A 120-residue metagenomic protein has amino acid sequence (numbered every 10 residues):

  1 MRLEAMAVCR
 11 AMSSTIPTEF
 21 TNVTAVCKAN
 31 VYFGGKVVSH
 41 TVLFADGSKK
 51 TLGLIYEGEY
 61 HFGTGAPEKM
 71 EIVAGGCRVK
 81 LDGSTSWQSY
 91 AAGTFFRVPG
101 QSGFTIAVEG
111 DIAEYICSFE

Functional and structural regions predicted by a protein language model:
R2-S48: A short, N-terminal "cap"/entry segment at the start of jelly-roll beta-barrel domains of the cupin/DSBH fold
F33, Y60-F62, V79: Short loop/turn motifs at secondary-structure junctions and domain boundaries
G34, S39, L52-Y56, S89 (+2 more regions): Acidic, Ser/Thr/Pro
F44-G65, R97-G100: Conserved short histidine dyad/triad with adjacent acidic residue
T64-R78: Short, conserved beta-strand element in jelly-roll/cupin
S84-Q101: Short acidic-glycine-tyrosine-enriched beta hairpin
P99-E120: Ligand-binding loop in jelly-roll beta-barrel domains
